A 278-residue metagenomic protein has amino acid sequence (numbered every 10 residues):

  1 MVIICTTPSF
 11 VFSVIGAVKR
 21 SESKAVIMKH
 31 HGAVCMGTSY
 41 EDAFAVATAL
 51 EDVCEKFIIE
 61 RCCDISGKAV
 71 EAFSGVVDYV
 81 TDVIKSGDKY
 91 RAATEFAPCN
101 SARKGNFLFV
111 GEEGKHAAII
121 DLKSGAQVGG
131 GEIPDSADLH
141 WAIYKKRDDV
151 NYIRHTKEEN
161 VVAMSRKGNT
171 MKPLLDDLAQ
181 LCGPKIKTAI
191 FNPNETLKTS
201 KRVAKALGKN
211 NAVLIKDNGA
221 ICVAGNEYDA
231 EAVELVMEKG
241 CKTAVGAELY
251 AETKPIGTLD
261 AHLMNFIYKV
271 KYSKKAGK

Functional and structural regions predicted by a protein language model:
M1-K278: Glycine-rich flexible loops
